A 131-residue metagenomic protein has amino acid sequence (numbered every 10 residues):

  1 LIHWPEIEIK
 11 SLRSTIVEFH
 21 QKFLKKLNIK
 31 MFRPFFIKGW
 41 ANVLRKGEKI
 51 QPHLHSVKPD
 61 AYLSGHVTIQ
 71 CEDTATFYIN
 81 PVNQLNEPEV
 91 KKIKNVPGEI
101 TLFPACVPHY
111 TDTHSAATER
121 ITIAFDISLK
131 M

Functional and structural regions predicted by a protein language model:
L1-F32: Non-heme Fe(II)/2-oxoglutarate
L12, I16, F125-M131: Short, Φ-rich (hydrophobic/aromatic) sequence segments
I29, F35-T113, E119-T122, L129: Catalytic core of non-heme Fe(II) oxygenases with the double-stranded beta-helix
